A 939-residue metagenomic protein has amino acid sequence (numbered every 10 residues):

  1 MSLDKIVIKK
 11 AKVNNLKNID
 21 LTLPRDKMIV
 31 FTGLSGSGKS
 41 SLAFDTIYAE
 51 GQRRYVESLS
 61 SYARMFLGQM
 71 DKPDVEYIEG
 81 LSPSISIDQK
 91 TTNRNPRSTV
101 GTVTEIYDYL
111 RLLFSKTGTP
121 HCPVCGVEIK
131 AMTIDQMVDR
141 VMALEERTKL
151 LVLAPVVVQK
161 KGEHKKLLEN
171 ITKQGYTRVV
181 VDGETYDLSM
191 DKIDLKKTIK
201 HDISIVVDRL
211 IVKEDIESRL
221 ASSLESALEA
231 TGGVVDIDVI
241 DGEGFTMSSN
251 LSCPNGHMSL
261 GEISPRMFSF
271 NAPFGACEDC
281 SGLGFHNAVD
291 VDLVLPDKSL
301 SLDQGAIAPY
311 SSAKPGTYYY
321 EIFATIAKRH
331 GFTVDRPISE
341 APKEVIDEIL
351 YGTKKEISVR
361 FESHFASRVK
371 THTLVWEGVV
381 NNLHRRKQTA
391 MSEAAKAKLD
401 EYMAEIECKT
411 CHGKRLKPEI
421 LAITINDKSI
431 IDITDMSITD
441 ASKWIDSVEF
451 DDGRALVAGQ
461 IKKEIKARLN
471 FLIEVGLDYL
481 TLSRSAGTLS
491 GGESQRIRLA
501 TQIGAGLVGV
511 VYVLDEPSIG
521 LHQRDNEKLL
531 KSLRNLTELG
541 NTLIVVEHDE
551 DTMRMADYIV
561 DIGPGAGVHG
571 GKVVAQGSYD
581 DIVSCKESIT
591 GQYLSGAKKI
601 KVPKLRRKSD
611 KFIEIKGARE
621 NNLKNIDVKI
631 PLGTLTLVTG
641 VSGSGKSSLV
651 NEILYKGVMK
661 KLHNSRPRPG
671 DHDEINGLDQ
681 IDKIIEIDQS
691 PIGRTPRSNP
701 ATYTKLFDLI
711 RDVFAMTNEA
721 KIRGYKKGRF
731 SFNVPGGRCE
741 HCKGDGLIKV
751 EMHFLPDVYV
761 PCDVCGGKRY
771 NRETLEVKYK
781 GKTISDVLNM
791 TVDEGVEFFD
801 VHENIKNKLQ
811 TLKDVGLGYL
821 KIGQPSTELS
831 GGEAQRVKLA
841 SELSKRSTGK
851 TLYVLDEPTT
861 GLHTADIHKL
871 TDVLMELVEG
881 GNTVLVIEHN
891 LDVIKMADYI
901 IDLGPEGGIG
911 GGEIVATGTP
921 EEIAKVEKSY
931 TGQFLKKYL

Functional and structural regions predicted by a protein language model:
M1-L939: Conserved phosphate-binding elements of NTP-dependent enzyme cores
